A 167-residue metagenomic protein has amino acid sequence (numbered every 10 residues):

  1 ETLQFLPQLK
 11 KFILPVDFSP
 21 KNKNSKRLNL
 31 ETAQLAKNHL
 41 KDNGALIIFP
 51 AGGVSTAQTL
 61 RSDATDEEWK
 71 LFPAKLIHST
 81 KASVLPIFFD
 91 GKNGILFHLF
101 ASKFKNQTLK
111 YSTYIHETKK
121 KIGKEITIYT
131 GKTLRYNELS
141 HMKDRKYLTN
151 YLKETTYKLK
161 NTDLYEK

Functional and structural regions predicted by a protein language model:
E1-K26: Catalytic core of membrane glycerolipid acyltransferases/transacylases, capturing the structured, soluble-facing
L30-K167: Non-catalytic C-terminal accessory region of glycerolipid acyltransferases and related lyso-lipid remodeling enzymes
